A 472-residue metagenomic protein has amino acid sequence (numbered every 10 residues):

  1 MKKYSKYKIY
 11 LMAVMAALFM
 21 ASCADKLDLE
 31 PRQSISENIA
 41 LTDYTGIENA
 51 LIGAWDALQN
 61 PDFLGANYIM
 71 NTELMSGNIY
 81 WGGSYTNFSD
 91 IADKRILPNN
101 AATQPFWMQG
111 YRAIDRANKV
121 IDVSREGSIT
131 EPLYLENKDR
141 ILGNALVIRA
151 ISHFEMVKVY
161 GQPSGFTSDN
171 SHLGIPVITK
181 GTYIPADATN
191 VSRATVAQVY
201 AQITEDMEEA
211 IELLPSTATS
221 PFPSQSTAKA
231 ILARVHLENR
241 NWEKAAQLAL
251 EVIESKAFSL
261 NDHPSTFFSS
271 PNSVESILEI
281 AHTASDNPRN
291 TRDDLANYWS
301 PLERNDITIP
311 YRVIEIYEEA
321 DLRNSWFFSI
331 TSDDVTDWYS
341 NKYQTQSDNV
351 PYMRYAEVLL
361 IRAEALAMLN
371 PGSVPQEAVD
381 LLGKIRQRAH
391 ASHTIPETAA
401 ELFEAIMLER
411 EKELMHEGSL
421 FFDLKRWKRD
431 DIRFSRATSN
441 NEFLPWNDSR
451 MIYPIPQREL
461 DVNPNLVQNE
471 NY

Functional and structural regions predicted by a protein language model:
K2-Y7, A13, A17-T45, I203 (+3 more regions): Bacterial Sec-dependent N-terminal signal peptides
C23-M75, Y317, V379, H393-P396 (+1 more regions): Membrane-proximal, proline-rich intrinsically disordered regions
N38, G65-G82, Y160-I178, S216-N290 (+1 more regions): Short, surface-exposed recognition loops and adjoining beta-strand edges that mediate ligand/DNA contacts, enriched
N49, T86-S89, R240, K244-A356 (+7 more regions): Hydrophobic-face positions in mid-chain alpha helices that act as interaction patches
N87-Y160, A194, E209-S216, T345-V350 (+2 more regions): Conserved, well-structured interaction surfaces
Y200, W242, G372-P375: TPR-repeat structural position
